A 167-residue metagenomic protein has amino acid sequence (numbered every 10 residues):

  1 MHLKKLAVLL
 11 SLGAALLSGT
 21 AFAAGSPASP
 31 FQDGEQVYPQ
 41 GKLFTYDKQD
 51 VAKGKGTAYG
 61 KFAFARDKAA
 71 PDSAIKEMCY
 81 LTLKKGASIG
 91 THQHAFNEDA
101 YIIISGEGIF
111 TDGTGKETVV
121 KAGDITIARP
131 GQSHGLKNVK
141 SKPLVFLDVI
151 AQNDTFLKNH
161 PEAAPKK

Functional and structural regions predicted by a protein language model:
M1-L10: Bacterial N-terminal signal peptides that target proteins for export
L9-G19: Bacterial N-terminal signal peptides
F22-I75, G90, K158-K167: A short, N-terminal "cap"/entry segment at the start of jelly-roll beta-barrel domains of the cupin/DSBH fold
F62-D67, C79-H94, P130: Conserved short histidine dyad/triad with adjacent acidic residue
P71-S73, I89-H94, D112, K137-V139: Short histidine-centered beta-strand/loop micro-motifs that create catalytic or ligand/metal-coordination sites
Y80-K84, Q93-F110: Short, conserved beta-strand element in jelly-roll/cupin
T114-P130: Short acidic-glycine-tyrosine-enriched beta hairpin
P130-F156: Ligand-binding loop in jelly-roll beta-barrel domains
